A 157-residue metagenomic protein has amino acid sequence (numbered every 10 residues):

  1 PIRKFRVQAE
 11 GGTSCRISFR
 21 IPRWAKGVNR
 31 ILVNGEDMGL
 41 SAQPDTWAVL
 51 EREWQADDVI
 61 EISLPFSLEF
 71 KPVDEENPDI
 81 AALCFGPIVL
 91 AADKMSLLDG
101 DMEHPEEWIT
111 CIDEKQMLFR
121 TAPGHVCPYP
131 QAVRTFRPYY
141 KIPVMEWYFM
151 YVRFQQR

Functional and structural regions predicted by a protein language model:
P1-Q8, V33, G39, Q43 (+2 more regions): C-terminal beta-rich recognition modules with glycine/proline-rich loops and embedded aromatic residues
G12-V33: Beta-strand-rich binding/interaction modules
S14, Q55-A56: Short, well-ordered loop/turn elements at secondary-structure boundaries
W47-V49: Short, surface-exposed beta-strand/beta-hairpin micro-motifs centered on an aromatic residue
